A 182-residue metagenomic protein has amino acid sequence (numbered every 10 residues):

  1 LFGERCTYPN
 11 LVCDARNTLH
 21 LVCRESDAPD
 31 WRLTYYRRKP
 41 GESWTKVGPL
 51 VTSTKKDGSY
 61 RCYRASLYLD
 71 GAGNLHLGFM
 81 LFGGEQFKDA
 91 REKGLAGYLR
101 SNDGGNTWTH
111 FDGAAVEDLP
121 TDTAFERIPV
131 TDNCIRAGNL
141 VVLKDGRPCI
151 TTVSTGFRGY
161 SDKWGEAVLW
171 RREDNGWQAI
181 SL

Functional and structural regions predicted by a protein language model:
L1-L182: Extracellular, repeat-based ectodomains that mediate carbohydrate processing or recognition
